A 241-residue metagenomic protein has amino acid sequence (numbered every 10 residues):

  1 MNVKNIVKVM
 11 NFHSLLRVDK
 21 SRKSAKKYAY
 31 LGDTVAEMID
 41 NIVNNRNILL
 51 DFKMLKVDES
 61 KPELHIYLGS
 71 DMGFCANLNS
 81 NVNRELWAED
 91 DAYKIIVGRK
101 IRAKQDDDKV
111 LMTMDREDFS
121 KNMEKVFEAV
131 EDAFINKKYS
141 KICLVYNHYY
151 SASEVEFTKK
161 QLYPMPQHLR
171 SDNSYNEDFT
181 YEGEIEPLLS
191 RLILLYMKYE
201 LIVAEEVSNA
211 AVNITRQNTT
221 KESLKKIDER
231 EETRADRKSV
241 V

Functional and structural regions predicted by a protein language model:
M1-V241: C-terminal beta-strand-loop-alpha-helix "lid" module of Rossmann-like NAD(P)-dependent dehydrogenases
